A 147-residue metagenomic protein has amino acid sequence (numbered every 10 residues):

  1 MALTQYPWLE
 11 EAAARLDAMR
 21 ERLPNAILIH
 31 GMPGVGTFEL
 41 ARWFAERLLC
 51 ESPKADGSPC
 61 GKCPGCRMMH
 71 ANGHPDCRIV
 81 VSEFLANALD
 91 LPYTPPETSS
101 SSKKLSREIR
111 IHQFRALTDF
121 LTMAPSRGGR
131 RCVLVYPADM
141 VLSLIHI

Functional and structural regions predicted by a protein language model:
A2-V141: Clamp-loader machinery-focused feature within the broader ASCE/P-loop NTPase space
I145-I147: Conserved small/polar residues in nucleotide/adenosyl-binding loops
